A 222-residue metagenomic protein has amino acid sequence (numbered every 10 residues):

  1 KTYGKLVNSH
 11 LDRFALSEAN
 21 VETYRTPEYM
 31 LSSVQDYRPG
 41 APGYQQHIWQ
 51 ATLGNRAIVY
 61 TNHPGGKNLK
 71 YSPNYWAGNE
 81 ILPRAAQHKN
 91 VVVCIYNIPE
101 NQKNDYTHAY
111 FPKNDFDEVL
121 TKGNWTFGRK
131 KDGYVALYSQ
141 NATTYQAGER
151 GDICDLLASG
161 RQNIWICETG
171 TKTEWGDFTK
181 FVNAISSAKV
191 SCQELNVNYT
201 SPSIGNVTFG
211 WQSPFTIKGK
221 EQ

Functional and structural regions predicted by a protein language model:
K1-Q222: Ser/Thr/Asn(+Pro)-rich, low-complexity disordered segments
